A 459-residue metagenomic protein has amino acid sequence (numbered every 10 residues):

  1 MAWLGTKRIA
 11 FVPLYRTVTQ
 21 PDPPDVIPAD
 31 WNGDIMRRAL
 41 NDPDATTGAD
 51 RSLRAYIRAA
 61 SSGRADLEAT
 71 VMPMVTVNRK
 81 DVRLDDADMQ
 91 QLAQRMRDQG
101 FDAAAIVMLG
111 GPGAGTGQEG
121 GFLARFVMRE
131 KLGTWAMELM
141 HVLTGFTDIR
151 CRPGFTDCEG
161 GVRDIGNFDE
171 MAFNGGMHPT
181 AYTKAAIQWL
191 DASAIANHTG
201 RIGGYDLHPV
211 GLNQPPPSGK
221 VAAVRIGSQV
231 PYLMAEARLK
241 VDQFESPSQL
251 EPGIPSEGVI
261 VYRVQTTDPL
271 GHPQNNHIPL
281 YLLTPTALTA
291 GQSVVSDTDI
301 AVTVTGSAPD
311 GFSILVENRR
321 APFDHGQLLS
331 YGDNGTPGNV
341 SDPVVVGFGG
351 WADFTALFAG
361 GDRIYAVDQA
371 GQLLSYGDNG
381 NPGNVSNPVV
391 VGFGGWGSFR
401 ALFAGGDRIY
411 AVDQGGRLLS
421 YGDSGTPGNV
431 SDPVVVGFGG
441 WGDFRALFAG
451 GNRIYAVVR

Functional and structural regions predicted by a protein language model:
M1-L139, G154, D206, G211 (+3 more regions): Zn2+-dependent metallopeptidase catalytic core
G5, R163-I165, G253-P255: A short, structural micro-pattern
Y15-V26, T46, E119-R129, D206-A321: Non-catalytic C-terminal accessory/binding modules of secreted extracellular proteins
R16-T19, G110-G113, I149, G176-M177 (+5 more regions): Acidic glycine-/aspartate-rich tracts in secreted/extracellular proteins
I27-L53, V261-Q265, G332-A352: Short, flexible N-terminal segments of the mature chain
A103, M108-Q249: Extracellular hydrolytic enzyme modules, especially secreted metalloproteases of the metzincin/thermolysin-like class
R320-R459: Trp/Gly-enriched beta-strand/coil motifs that build multi-repeat beta-propeller-like domains and related W-rich binding
